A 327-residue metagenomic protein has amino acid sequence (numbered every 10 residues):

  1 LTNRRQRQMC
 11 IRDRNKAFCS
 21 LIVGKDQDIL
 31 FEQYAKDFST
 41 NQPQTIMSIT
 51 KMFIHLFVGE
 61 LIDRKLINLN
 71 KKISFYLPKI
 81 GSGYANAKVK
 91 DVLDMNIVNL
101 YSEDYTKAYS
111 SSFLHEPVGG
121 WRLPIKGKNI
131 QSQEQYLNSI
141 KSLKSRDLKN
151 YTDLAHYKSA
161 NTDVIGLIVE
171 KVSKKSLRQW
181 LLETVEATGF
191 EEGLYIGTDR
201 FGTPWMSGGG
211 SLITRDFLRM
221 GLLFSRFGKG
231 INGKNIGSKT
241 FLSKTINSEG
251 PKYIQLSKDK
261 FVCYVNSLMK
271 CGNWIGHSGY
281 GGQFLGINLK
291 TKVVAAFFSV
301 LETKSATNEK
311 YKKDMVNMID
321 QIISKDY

Functional and structural regions predicted by a protein language model:
L1-R7, I11: Single conserved hydrophobic/aromatic residue that forms the stacking wall/gate of nucleotide- or nucleobase-binding
N15-F18, Q42, Y280-G281: Short, small/polar residue-rich loop motifs at catalytic or cofactor-binding pockets
Q27, Q44-L69, V92, I165-V169 (+2 more regions): Active-site SXXK
L30-F31, K90, A108-N150, K175-L194: Short, charged, amphipathic alpha-helices and their helix-cap/turn boundaries
D63-Y105, R146, K171-G208, L212: Active-site helix/loop module of the DD-peptidase/beta-lactamase fold, centered on the serine-lysine SxxK catalytic
M95, N161-I168, G208-G230, Q283-V300: Active-site-proximal alpha-helical segments within enzyme catalytic domains
E191-Y195, L242-F298: Active-site Gly/Thr loop motif
G276-Y327: Structured C-terminal helix/loop/strand segments within mature extracytoplasmic catalytic/sensor domains
